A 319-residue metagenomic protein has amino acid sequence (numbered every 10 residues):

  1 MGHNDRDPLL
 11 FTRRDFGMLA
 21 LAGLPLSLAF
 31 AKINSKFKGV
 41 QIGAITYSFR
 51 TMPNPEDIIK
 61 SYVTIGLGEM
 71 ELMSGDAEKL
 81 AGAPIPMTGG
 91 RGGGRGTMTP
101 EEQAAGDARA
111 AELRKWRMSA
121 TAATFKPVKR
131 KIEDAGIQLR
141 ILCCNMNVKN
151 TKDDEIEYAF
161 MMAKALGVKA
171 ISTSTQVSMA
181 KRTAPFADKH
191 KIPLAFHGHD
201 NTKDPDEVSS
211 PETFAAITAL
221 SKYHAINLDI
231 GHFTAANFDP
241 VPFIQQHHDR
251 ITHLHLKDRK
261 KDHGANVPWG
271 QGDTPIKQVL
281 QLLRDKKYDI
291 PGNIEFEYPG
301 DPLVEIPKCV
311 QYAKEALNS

Functional and structural regions predicted by a protein language model:
G2, D7-F11, F16-L21, P25-G43 (+5 more regions): Histidine-acidic metal/acid-base catalytic patches
A20-L21, P25-L26, K32-K36, M118 (+4 more regions): Active-site acidic/histidine proton-transfer and metal-coordination neighborhood in alpha/beta enzyme cores
G43-P53, C143-K152: Active-site mouth loops of central-metabolism enzymes
A44-T46, R114-W116, M146-N147, K169-I171 (+2 more regions): Short, contiguous strand/loop micro-motifs
S48, M73-S74, C143, G198: Residue-level recognition of beta-strand->loop/alpha-helix junctions
S48-F49, M118-S119, N150, S174 (+2 more regions): Residue-level marker of alpha-helix boundaries and capping positions
M73-K126: Glycine-rich, proline-tolerant flexible connector loops at the mouths of alpha/beta enzymes
Q103-G106, R114, M118-T121, F125 (+5 more regions): Flexible, glycine- and charge-enriched loops at secondary-structure boundaries
